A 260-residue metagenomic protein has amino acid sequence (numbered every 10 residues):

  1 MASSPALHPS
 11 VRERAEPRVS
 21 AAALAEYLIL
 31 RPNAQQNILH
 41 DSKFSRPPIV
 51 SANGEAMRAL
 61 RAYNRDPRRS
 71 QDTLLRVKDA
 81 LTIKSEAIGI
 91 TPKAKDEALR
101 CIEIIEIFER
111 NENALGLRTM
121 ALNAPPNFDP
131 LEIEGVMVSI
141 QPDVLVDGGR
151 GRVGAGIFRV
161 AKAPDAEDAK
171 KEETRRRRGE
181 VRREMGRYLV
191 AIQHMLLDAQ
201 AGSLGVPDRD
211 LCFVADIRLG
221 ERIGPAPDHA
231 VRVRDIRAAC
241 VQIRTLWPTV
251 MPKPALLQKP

Functional and structural regions predicted by a protein language model:
M1-R76: Nuclease-adjacent, charged terminal/linker segments that flank catalytic cores
E13-R18, L24-F44, V206, A215-P260: Non-catalytic C-terminal interaction segments of nucleic acid-processing enzymes
N64-A114: A non-catalytic, helix-rich entry segment at domain boundaries
E109-E134: A short acidic/basic microdomain associated with nuclease active sites
G135-V138, L145-G156: Active-site beta-strand-loop-beta-strand hairpin of nuclease catalytic cores that positions key catalytic residues
G156-K162, V214-L219: Short loop/turn segments at strand-loop or loop-helix junctions that form parts of catalytic or ligand-binding pockets
R159-E173: Short acidic, glycine/tyrosine-flanked loop/strand segments centered on an H-E-D-like triad
K170-L211: Acidic, metal/cofactor-coordinating or nucleic-acid-engaging core segments within structured domains
